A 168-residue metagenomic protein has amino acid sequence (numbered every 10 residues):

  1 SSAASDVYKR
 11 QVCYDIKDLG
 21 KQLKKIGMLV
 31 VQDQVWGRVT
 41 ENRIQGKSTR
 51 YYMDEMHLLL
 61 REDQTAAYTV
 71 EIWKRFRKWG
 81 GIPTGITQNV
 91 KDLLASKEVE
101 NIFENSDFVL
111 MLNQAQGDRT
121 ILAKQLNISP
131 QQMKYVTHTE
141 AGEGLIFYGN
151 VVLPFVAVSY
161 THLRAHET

Functional and structural regions predicted by a protein language model:
S1-K9, Q45-K47, Y135-H138: Short coil/turn segments at secondary-structure boundaries
A3-Q11, T161-T168: Conserved small/polar residues in nucleotide/adenosyl-binding loops
A4, K74-K78, V158: Basic side chains
D6, R43, R75, H138 (+1 more regions): A generic structural signal for short, solvent-exposed coil/turn residues that cap or connect secondary-structure
K17-V136: Conserved P-loop NTPase motor cores
Q131-E167: Phosphate-binding and hydrolysis-coupling loops of NTP-dependent motor/remodeling domains
